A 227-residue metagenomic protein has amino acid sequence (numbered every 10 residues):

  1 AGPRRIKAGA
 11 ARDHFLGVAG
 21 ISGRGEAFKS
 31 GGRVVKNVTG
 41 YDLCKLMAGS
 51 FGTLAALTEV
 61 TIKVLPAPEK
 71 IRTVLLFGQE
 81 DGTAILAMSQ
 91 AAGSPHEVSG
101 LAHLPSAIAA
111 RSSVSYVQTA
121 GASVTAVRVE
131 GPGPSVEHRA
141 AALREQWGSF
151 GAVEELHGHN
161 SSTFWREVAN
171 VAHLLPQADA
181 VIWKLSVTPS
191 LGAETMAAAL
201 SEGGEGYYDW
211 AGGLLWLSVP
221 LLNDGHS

Functional and structural regions predicted by a protein language model:
A1-S227: Noncatalytic alpha-helical scaffold of FAD-dependent oxidoreductases
